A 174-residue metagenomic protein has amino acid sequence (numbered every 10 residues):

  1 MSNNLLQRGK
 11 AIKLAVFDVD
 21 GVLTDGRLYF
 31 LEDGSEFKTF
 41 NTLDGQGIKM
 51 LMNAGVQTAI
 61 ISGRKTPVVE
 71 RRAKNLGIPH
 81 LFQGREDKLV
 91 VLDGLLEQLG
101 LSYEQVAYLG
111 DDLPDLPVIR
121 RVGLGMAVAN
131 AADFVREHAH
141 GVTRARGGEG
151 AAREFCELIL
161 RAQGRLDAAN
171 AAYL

Functional and structural regions predicted by a protein language model:
M1-F17, R165-L174: Non-catalytic pre-domain segments flanking phosphatase-related domains
L6, K13, R27-K49, A129: Basic, amphipathic juxtamembrane/active-site segments that coordinate anionic phosphate or diphosphate groups
G9-L28, I119, A152: Asp-based phosphoryl-transfer active-site loop
A11-K13, V56, E104-Q105: Short coil/turn segments at beta-strand junctions that form active-site/ligand-binding loops
T24-F30, V69-L76: Short, basic/glycine-rich phosphate-binding loops at helix/coil junctions that contact nucleotide phosphates
F37-K38, K74-L76, H80-F82, L89-L174: Mg2+-dependent phosphoryl-transfer enzymes with acidic/Ser/Thr/Gly-rich catalytic loops
I48-R72, F82-Q83: Substrate-recognition element of Asp-dependent hydrolases with the DxDx(T/V) motif
